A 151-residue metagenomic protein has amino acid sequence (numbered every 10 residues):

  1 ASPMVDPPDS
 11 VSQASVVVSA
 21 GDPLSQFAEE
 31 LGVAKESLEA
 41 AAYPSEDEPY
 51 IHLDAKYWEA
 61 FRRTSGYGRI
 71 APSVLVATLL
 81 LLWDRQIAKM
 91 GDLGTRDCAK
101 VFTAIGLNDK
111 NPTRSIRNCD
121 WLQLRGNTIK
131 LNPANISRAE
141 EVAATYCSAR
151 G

Functional and structural regions predicted by a protein language model:
M4-Y67: Long, low-complexity, charged/polar intrinsically disordered regions in eukaryotic proteins
G66-A71, A99: A charged, low-hydrophobicity C-terminal interaction/regulatory region common to genome-maintenance complexes
S73-M90: Positively charged, polyanion-binding regions of nucleic-acid-associated proteins
K89-F102: Short acidic, hydrophobic short linear motifs in intrinsically disordered regions
T103-N118: Short amphipathic alpha-helical interaction segments
R117-K130: A short, conserved structural fragment
A139-G151: Short, amphipathic alpha-helical interaction segments positioned at domain boundaries
